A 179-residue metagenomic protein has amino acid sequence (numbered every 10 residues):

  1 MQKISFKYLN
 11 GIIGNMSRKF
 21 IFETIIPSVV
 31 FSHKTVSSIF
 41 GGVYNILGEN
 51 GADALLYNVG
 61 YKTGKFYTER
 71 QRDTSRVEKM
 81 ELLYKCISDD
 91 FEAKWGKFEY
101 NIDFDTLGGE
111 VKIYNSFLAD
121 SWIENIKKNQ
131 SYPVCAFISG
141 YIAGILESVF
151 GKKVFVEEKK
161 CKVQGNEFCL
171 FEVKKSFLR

Functional and structural regions predicted by a protein language model:
M1-A136, E158-F168, K175-R179: N-terminal accessory segment detector
F91-G96, L146-V154: Short secondary-structure junctions
Y132-G151: Active-site helix/loop of acyl-thioester processing domains in fatty-acid/polyketide metabolism, spanning hotdog-fold
